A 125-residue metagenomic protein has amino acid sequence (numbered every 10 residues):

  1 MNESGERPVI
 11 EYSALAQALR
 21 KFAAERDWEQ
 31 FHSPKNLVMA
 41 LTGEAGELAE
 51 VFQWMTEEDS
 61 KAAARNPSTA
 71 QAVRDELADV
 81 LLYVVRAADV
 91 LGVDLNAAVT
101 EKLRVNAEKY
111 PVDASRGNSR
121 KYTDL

Functional and structural regions predicted by a protein language model:
M1-L125: Flexible "arm" and connector segments at domain edges
